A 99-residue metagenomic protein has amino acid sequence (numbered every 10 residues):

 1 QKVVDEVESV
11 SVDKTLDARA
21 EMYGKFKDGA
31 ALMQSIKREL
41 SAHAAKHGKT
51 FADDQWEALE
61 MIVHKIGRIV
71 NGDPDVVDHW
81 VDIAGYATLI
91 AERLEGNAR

Functional and structural regions predicted by a protein language model:
Q1-R99: Intrinsically disordered, low-complexity regulatory regions that flank transcription factor DNA-binding cores
